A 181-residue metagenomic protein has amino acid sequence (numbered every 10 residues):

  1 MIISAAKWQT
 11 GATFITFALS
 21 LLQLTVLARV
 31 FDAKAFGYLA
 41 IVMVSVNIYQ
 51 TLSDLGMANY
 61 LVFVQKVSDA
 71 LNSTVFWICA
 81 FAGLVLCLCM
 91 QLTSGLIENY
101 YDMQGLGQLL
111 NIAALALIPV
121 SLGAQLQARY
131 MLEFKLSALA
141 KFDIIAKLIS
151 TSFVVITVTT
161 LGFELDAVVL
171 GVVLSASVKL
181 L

Functional and structural regions predicted by a protein language model:
M1-L55, A82-S94, K147, T151 (+2 more regions): Signature of the first transmembrane helix
M1-S20, N59-V62, K66-T74, L106 (+1 more regions): N-terminal membrane topogenesis motif
I3, N59-D69, P119-I145: Membrane-interface junctions at transmembrane-helix termini in multi-pass inner-membrane proteins
A28-V42, V64-T74, C87-A114, F134 (+1 more regions): Membrane-interface helix-capping segments at transmembrane helix termini in multi-pass transporters
I48, Y60, Y100: Residues that scaffold the ATP/ADP-binding catalytic core of kinase and kinase-like folds
S53, L122-L126, L180-L181: Transmembrane alpha-helical segments that form the membrane-embedded catalytic/substrate-channel core of multi-pass
N72-A82: Junctions where cytoplasmic loops transition into the N-terminal start of transmembrane alpha-helices in multi-pass
G107-A114, K141-L181: Hydrophobic alpha-helical transmembrane segments
